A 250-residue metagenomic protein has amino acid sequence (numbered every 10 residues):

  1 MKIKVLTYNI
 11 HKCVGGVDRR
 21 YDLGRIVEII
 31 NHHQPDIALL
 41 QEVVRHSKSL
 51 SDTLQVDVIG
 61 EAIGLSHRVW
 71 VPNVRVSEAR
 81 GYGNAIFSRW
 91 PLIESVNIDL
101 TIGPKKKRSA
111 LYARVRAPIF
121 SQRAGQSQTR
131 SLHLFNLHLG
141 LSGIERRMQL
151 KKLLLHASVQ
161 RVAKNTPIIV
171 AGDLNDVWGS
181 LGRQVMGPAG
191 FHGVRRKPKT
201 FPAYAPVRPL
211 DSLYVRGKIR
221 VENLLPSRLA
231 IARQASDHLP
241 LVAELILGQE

Functional and structural regions predicted by a protein language model:
M1-I37, S51, E61-A62, H67-V71 (+1 more regions): Active-site regions of metal-assisted phosphoester/phosphodiester hydrolases, unifying DNase/endonuclease modules
Q41-S49: Active-site neighborhood of divalent metal-dependent phosphoester/pyrophosphate hydrolases
D57-I59: A short, gly/pro- and small-residue-rich
